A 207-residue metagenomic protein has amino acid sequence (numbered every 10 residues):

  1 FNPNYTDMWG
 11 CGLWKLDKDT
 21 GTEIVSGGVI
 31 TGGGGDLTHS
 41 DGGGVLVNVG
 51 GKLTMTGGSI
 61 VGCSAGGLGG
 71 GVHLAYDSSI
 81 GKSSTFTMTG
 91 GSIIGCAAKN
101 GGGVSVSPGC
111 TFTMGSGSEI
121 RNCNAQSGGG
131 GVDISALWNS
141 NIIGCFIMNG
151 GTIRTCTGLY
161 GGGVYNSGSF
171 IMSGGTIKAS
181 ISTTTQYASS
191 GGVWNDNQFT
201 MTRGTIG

Functional and structural regions predicted by a protein language model:
F1-P3, T20-G35, K52-S64, K82-A97 (+4 more regions): Right-handed parallel beta-helix
P3-W14, T31-N48, S64-S79, A97-S107 (+3 more regions): Extracellular beta-strand/beta-solenoid scaffold signature
D17: Short, conserved catalytic or adaptor-binding loops enriched in Gly and charged residues
